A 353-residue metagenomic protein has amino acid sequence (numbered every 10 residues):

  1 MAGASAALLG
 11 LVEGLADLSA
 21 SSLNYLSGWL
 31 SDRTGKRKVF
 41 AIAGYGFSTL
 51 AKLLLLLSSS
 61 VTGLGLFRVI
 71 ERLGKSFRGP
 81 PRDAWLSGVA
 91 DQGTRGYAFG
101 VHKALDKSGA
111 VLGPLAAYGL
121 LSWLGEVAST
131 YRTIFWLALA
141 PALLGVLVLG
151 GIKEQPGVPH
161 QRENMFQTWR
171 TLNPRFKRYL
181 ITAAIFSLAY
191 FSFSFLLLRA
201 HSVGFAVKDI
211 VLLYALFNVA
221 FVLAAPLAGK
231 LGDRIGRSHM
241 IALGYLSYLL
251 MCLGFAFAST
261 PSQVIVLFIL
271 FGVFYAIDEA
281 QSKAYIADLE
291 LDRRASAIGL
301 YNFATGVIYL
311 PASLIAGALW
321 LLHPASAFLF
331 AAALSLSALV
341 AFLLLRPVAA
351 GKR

Functional and structural regions predicted by a protein language model:
M1, L112-T130, P311-S326: Transmembrane alpha-helix termini and helix-breaking/packing motifs in multi-pass membrane transporters
M1-A7, S194-I210, Y214: Short amphipathic helix-loop junctions that connect adjacent transmembrane helices in Major Facilitator Superfamily/SLC
S22-K36, L121, A224-G236, W320: Helix-to-loop junctions at the C-terminal end of transmembrane segments in multipass secondary transporters
V39-L53, L139, H239-G254, A332: Structural signature of the two symmetry-related core transmembrane helices
F67-S108: Cytoplasmic helix-loop-helix junction between adjacent transmembrane helices in 12-TM secondary transporters
G100-Y118, N302-A312: Glycine-rich segments within core transmembrane alpha-helices of 12-TM secondary carriers
L139-P159, L339-R346: C-terminal membrane-cytosol helix-exit motif in multi-pass small-molecule transporters
E154-A183: Juxtamembrane intracellular "pre-TM" segments in multi-pass secondary transporters
